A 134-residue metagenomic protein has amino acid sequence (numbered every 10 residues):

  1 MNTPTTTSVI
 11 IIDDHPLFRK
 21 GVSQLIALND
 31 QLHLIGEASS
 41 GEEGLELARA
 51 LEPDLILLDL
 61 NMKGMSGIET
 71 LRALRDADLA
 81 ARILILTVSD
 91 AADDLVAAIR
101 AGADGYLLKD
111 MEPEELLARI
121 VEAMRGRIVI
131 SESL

Functional and structural regions predicted by a protein language model:
T5-F18, V22-I26: Conserved acidic segment of CheY-like receiver
D13, D59, T87: Active-site residues of response regulator receiver
Q31-S39, L47: Short hydrophobic/Thr-rich beta-strand motif most characteristic of the beta2 strand and flanking loop of CheY-like
S40-E43, M65-E69: Acidic catalytic/metal-coordinating carboxylates
E46, I68-L79: Short amphipathic alpha-helix used as the core "switch/output" element in two-component signaling
L51-L57: Active-site beta3 strand of CheY-like receiver
M62: Receiver (REC) domain active-site loop signature in two-component systems and cognate sites in sensor histidine kinases
D93-R100, G105-L134: Short, flexible helix-to-coil linker/hinge segments that flank and couple to helix-turn-helix
